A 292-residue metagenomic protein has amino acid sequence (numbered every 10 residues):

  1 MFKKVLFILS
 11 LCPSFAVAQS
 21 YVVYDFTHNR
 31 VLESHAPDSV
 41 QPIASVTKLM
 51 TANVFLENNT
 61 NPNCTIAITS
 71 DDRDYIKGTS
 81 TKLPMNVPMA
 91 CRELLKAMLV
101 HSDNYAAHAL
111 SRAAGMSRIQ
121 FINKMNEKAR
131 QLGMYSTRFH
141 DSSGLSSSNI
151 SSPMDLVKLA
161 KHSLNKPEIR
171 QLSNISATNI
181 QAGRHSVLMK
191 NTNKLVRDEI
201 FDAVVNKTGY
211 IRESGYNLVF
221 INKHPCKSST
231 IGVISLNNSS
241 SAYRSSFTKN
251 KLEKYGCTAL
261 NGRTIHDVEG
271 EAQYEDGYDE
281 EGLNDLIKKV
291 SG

Functional and structural regions predicted by a protein language model:
F2-P13: Sec-dependent N-terminal signal peptides
K4-V5, L49, H224: Hydrophobic alpha-helical segments, especially transmembrane helices and their immediate juxtamembrane helical caps
F7-I8, A52, N284-D285, G292: Short amphipathic alpha-helical "recognition" segments used for binding
L9-L11, T51-F55, Q181-A182, N191-N193: Intrinsically disordered, low-complexity boundary segments flanking structured domains
A16-M154, K158-P167: Active-site-adjacent loops and short helices of periplasmic peptidoglycan-processing enzymes
Q19-S20, Y24, R92, M116-S291: Penicillin-recognizing serine hydrolase domain
